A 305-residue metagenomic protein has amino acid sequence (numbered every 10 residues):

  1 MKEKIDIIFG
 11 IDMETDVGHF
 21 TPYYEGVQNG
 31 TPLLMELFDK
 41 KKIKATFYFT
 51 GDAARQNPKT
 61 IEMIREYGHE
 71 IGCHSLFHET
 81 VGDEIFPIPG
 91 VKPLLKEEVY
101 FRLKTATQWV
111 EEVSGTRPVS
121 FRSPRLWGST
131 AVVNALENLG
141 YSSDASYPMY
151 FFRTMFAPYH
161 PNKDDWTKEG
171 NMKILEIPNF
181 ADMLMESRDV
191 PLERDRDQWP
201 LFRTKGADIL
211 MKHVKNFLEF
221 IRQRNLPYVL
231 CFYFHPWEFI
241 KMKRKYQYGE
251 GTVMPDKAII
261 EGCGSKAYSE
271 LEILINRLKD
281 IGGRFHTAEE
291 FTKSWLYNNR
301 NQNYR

Functional and structural regions predicted by a protein language model:
M1-E36: N-terminal regions that are enriched for targeting/export leaders and immediately downstream pro/stem segments
D12, F38, H74, F121 (+4 more regions): Conserved, mostly hydrophobic/aromatic
V17, K41-S129, S146, F151 (+1 more regions): Metal-dependent polysaccharide deacetylase catalytic core of the NodB/CE4 family, i.e., the active-site-bearing domain
H19-P22, V81-L94, V190-R194, W199 (+1 more regions): Surface-exposed, active-site-proximal loop segments in enzymatic domains
T31-M35, P58-E62, Y100-T107, V133 (+2 more regions): Generic structural signal for well-ordered alpha-helices, preferentially at hydrophobic/aromatic core positions
D39-A45, T204-R305: C-terminal domain-boundary segment and adjacent tail
I71-V81, D182-E186, F232-Y248: Short, solvent-exposed beta-strand-terminating loops
T116, S123-Y228, F232: Active-site-adjacent pocket scaffolds in enzyme catalytic domains
